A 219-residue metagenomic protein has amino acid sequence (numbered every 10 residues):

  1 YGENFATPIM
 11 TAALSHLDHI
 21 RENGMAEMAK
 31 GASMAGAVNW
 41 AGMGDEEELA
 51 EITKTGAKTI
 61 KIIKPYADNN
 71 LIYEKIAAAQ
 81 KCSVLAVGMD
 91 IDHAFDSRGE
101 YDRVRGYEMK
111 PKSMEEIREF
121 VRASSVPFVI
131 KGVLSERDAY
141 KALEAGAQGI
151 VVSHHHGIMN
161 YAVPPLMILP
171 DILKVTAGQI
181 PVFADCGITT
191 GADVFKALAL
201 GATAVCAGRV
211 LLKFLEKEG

Functional and structural regions predicted by a protein language model:
Y1-N69, Y73: N-terminal capping/small domains of soluble enzymes
A6-A12, C186, A204-C206: Short FAD-binding loop at a beta-strand-to-alpha-helix junction that anchors the flavin cofactor in diverse
A29-K30, K54-T55, A67-D185, G191-F214: Alpha/beta enzyme core
E216-G219: Short, intrinsically disordered, charge-balanced linker/junction segments flanking boundaries in proteins
